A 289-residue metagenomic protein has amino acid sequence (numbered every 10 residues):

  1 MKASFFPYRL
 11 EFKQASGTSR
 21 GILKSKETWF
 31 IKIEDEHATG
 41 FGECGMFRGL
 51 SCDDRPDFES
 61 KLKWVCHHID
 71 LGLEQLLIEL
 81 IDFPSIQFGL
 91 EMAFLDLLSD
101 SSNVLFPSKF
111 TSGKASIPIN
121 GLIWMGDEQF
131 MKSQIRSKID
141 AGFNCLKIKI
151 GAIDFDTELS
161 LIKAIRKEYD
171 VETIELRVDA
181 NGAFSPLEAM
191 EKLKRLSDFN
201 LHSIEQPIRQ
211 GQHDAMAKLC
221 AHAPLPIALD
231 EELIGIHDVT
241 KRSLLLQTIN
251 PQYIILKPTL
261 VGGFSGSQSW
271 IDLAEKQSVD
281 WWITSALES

Functional and structural regions predicted by a protein language model:
M1-L176, N181-A183, L187-M190, K194-S197: N-terminal capping/lid subdomain adjacent to the active-site entrance of alpha/beta enzymes
I153-L287: Catalytic core of soluble alpha/beta enzymes
